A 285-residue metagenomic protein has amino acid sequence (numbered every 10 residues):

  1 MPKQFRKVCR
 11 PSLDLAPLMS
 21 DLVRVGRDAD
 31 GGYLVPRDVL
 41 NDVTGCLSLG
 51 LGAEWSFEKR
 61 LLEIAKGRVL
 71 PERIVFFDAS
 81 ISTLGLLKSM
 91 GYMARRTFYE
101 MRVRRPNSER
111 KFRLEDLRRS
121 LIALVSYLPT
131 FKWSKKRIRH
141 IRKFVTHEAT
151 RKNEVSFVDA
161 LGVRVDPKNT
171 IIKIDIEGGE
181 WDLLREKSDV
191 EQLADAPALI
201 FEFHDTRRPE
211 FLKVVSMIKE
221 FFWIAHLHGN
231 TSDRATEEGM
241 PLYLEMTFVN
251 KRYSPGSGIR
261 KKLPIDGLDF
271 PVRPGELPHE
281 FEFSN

Functional and structural regions predicted by a protein language model:
M1-G45, E54-R60, I81, G85-N169 (+2 more regions): Rossmann-like AdoMet/SAM-dependent catalytic core
G52-A53, G179: Conserved glycine-rich SAM-binding loop
F57-I64, L183-Q192, K213-M217: A short acidic, amphipathic alpha-helical/loop segment
A65-E72, A196-P197, F221-F222: A short helix->loop->beta-strand "cap" motif at the edges of active sites that frequently abuts
R73-D78: Conserved SAM-binding motif I beta-strand of class I
R151-D159, E180-E191: Distinct, well-ordered alpha-helical segments
K173-G179: Switch II (G3) loop of P-loop NTPases
